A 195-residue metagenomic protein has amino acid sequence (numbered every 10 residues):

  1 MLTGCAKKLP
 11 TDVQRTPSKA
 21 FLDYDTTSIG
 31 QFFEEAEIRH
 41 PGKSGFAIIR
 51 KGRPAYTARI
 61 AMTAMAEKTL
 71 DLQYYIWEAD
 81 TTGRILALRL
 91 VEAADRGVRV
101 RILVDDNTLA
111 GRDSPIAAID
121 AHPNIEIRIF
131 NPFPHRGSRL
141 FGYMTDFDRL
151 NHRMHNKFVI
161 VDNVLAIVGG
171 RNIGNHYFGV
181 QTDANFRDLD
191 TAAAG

Functional and structural regions predicted by a protein language model:
L2-G4: C-terminal motif of bacterial Sec signal peptides marking the signal peptidase cleavage site
A6-L9: Bacterial signal peptide processing site
T11-K19: Short, low-complexity, disordered segments immediately C-terminal to signal peptides in bacterial exported proteins
D23-I29, E34-T69, I76-G195: HKD-type phospholipase D/PLD-like phosphodiesterase module
